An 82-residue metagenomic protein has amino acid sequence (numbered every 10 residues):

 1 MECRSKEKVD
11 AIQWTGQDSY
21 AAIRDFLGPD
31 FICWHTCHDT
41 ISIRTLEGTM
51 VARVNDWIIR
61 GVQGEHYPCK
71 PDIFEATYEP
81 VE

Functional and structural regions predicted by a protein language model:
M1-L46: N-terminal domain-onset segments
E47-E82: Short, compact, well-ordered microdomains
